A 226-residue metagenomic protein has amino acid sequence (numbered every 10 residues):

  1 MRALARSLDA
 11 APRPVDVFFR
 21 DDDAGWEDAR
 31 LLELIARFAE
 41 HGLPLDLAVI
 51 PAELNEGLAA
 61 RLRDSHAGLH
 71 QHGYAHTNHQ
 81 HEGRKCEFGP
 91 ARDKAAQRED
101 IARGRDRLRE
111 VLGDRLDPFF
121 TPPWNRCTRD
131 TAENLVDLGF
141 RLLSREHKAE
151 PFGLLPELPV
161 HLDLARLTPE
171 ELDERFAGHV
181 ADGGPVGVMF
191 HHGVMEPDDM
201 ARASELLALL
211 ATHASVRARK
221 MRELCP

Functional and structural regions predicted by a protein language model:
M1-G68, D117, V188: Active-site beta->alpha N-cap acidic-glycine motif
R2-P12, L142-L143, H192-P226: C-terminal domain-boundary segment and adjacent tail
A5, L31, I35, A59-L62 (+4 more regions): Generic structural signal for well-ordered alpha-helices, preferentially at hydrophobic/aromatic core positions
D23-A29, A48-A59, T121-D130, L164-E170 (+1 more regions): Acidic-and-aromatic substrate-binding clefts and catalytic sites of carbohydrate-active enzymes
A24, G73-T77: Short glycine-enriched loops at secondary-structure junctions
Q80-A91: Surface-exposed, active-site-proximal loop segments in enzymatic domains
R92-R166, M195-R202: Catalytic domains of cell-wall/extracellular-matrix polysaccharide-remodeling enzymes, centered on de-N-acetylation
L158-P185, M189-V194, D198: A conserved mid-domain beta-alpha-beta active-site/ligand-binding segment of alpha/beta enzyme cores
